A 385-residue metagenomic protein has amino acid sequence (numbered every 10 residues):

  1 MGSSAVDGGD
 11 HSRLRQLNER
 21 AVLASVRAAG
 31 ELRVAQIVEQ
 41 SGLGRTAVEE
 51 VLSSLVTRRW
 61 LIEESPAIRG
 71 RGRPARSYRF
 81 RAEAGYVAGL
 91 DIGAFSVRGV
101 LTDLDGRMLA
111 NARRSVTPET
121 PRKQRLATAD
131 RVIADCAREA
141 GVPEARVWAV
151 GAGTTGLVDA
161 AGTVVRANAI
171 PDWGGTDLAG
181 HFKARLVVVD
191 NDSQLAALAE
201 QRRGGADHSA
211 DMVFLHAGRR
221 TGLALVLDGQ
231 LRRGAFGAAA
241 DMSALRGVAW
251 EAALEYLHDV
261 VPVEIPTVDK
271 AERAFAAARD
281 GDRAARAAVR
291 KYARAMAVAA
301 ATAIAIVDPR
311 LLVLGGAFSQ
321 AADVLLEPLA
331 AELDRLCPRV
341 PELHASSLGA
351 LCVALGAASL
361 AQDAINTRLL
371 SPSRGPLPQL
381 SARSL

Functional and structural regions predicted by a protein language model:
M1-P74, Y78, L369-L385: Nucleotide/phosphate-binding catalytic cleft detector across ATP-hydrolyzing and phosphate-transferring enzymes
S4, H11, Q16, A24-R27 (+3 more regions): Glycine-rich phosphate-binding/hydrolytic loop that grips phosphoryl groups
G9, I92-K123, G237-E251: Short glycine-rich, Thr/Ser-proximal phosphate-binding strand/loop in the N-terminal lobe of ATP-dependent enzymes
E63-V87, V189-M212: Conserved phosphate-binding catalytic cores of ATP/NTP-utilizing and phosphoryl-transfer enzymes
P74-N111, M212-L231: Gly/Thr-rich phosphate-binding beta-strand-loop-beta motif of the actin/hexokinase/Hsp70
R113-D211, D323-L336: Glycine-rich phosphate-binding loop and adjoining helix at the ATP-binding site of ATP-dependent phosphoryl-transfer
Q124-V142, V260-V324, P341-A354: Adenine-nucleotide phosphate-binding core of ATP-dependent small-molecule kinases
H208-H258: Glycine-rich phosphate-binding loop of actin/hexokinase-like ATP-binding domains
